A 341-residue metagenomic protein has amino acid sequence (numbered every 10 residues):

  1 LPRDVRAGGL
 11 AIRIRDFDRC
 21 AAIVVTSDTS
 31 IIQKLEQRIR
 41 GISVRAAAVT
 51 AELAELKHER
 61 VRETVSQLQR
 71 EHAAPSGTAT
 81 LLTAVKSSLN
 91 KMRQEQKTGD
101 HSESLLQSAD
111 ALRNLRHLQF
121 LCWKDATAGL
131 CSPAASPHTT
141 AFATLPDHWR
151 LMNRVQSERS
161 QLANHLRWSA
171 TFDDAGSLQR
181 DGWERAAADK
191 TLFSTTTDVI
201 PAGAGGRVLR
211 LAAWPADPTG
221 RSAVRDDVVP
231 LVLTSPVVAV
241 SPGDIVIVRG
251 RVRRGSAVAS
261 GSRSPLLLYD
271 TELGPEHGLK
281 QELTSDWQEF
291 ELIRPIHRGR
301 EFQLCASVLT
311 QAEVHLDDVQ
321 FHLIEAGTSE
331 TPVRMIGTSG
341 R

Functional and structural regions predicted by a protein language model:
L1-A7: Carbohydrate-interacting/catalytic domains
A7-I12, V232-L233: Short alpha-helix capping/helix-loop boundary micro-motifs
A11-Q37: C-terminal beta-strand-rich structural cap/linker in extracellular carbohydrate-active enzymes
D28-I42, L118-T127, I324-P332: Short, charged low-complexity linker/loop segments at the C-terminal edge of domains
E36, A54-H58, S87, S102-D110 (+2 more regions): Long beta-sheet-rich domains in secretory-pathway and surface-associated proteins
R38-E95, W123-H148: Amphipathic, heptad-repeat alpha-helical segments
L82, L89, Q96, H101 (+2 more regions): Inward-facing hydrophobic residues that define packing positions of alpha-helical scaffold repeats
A143-R341: Extracellular and organelle-lumenal recognition/adhesion modules and their flexible linkers in secreted
